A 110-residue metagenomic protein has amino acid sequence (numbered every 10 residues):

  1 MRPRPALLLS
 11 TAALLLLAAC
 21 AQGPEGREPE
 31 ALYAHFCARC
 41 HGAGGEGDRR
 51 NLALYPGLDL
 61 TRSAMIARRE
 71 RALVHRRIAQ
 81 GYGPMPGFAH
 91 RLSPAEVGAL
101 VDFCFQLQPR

Functional and structural regions predicted by a protein language model:
M1-S10: Bacterial N-terminal signal peptides that target proteins for export
L17-A19: C-terminal motif of bacterial Sec signal peptides marking the signal peptidase cleavage site
A21-G23: Bacterial signal peptide processing site
G26-A38, R68-R69, Y82, R91: Sequence context surrounding c-type heme c attachment/ligation sites in exported
G26-E30, G45-H75: Gly/Gly-Pro-rich "capping" loops immediately C-terminal to redox-active cysteine motifs in periplasmic/lumenal
Y33-A43, M85, L100-C104: The canonical Cys-X-X-Cys-His
D59, P84-G87: Conserved beta-strand positions that form and line the central face of beta-propeller blades
I78, A89-R110: C-terminal capping alpha-helices of c-type cytochrome domains
